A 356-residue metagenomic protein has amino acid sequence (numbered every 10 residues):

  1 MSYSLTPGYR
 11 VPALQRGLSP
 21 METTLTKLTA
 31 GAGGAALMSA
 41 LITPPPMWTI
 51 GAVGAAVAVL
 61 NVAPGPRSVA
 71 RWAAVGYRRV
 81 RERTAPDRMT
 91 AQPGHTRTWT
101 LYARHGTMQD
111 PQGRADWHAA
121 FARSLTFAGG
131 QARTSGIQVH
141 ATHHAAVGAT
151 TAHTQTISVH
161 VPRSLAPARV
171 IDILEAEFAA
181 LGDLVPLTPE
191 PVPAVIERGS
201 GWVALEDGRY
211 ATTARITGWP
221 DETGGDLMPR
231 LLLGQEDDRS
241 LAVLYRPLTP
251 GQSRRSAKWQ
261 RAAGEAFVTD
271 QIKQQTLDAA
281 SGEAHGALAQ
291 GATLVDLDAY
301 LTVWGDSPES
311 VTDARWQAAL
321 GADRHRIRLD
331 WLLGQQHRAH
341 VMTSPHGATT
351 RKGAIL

Functional and structural regions predicted by a protein language model:
M1-T23, M47-L356: Extended, folded cores of ATP/NTP-driven motor/assembly subunits in large transport and secretion machines
T23-G31, P44-P46: N-terminal localization leaders that direct proteins to membranes or organelles, or to membrane-proximal/supramolecular
T29-S39, V53-V57: Hydrophobic, membrane-inserted alpha-helices
S39-T49: Transmembrane helix interruption/hinge and helix-loop junction motifs
